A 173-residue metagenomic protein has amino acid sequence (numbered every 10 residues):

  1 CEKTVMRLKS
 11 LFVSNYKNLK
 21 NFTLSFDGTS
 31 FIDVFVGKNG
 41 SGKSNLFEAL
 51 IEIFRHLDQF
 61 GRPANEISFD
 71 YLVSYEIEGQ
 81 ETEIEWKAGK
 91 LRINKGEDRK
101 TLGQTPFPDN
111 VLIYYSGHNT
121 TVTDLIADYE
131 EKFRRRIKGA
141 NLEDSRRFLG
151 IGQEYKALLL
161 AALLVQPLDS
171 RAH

Functional and structural regions predicted by a protein language model:
C1-H173: P-loop NTPase switch/coupling surface
